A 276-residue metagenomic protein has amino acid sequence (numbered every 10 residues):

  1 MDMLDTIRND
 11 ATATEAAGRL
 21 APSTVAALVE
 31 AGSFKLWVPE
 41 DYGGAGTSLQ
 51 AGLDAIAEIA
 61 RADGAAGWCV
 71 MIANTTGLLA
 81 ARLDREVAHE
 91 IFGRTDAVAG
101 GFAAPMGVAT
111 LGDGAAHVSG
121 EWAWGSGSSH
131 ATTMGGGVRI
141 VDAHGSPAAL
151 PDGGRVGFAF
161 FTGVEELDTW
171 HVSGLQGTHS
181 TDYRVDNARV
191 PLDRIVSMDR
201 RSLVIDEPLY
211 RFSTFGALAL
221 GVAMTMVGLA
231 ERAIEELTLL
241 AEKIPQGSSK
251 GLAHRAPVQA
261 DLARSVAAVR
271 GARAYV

Functional and structural regions predicted by a protein language model:
M1-M3: N-terminal hydrophobic or amphipathic helices/low-complexity stretches enriched in small/hydrophobic/Pro/Gly
R8, T12-A16, G271-V276: C-terminal helix-coil-helix/basic helical segment that borders enzyme active sites and/or dimer interfaces and provides
D10, E58, A65, A233-E236 (+2 more regions): Amphipathic, soluble alpha-helical interaction motifs
L20-E30, K35-A131, S146-F158: Glycine-rich flavin
A55, V118-G120, V185, A230 (+1 more regions): Buried hydrophobic positions in well-ordered alpha/beta secondary-structure cores of metabolic enzymes
A115-N187: FAD-binding subdomain of flavoenzyme oxidoreductases
V156-G163, A263, R273-V276: Short, intrinsically disordered, charge-balanced linker/junction segments flanking boundaries in proteins
S173-V269: Glycine-rich beta->alpha junctions and the first turn(s) of the following alpha-helix
